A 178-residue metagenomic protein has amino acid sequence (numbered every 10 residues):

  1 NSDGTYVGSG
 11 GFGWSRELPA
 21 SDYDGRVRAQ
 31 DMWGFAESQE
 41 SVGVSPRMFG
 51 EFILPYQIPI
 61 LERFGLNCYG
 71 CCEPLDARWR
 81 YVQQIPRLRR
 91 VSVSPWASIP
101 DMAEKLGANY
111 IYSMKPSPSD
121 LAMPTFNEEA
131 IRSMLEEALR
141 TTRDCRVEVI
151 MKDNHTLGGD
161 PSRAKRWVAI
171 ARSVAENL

Functional and structural regions predicted by a protein language model:
N1-L178: Active-site loop segments of alpha/beta catalytic cores
